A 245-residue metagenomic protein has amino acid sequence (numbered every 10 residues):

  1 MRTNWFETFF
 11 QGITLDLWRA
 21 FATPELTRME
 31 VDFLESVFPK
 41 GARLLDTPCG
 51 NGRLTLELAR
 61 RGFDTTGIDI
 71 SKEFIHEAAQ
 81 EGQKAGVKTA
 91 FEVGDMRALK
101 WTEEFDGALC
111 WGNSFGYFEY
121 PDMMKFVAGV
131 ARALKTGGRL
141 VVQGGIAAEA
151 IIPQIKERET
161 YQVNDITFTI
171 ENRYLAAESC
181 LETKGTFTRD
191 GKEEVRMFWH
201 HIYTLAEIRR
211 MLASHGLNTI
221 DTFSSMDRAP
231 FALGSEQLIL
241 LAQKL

Functional and structural regions predicted by a protein language model:
M1-K40: Conserved class I S-adenosyl-L-methionine
G41-P48: Conserved class I S-adenosyl-L-methionine
R53-A98: Class I SAM-dependent methyltransferase SAM/SAH-binding core
K100-G107: A short acidic, Gly/Pro-enriched loop at the edge of an enzyme's catalytic core that lines a small-molecule cofactor
W111-N113: Residues lining the SAM
P121, V141-M211: SAM-dependent methyltransferase
M124-T136: A short glycine-rich, Lys/Arg-flanked "PGG" loop and its adjoining helix->strand segment in the class I
L205-L245: C-terminal lobe and adjacent flexible extensions of AdoMet/dcAdoMet transferase-like proteins
